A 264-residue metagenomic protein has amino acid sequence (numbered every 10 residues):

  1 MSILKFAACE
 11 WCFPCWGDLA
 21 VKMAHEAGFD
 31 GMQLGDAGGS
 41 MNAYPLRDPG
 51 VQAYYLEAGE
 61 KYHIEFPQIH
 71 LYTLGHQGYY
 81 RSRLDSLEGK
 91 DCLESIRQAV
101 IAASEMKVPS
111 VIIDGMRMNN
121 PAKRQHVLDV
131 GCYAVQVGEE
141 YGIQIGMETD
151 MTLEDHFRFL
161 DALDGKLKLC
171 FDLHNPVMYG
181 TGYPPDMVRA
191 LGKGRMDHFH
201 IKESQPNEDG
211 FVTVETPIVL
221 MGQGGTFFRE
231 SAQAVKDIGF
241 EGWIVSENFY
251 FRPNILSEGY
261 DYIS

Functional and structural regions predicted by a protein language model:
L4-E10, M32-L34, F66-L71, V111-I113 (+4 more regions): Hydrophobic faces of well-ordered beta-strands that scaffold small-molecule active sites in alpha/beta enzyme cores
C12-P14, D36-G38, Y72-G75, G115-N119 (+4 more regions): Active-site-proximal loop/turn and secondary-structure-junction residues that shape catalytic pockets, frequently
F13-A24, E88-A102, G180-R189: Short, acidic/polar
W16-G38, M106-K107: Catalytic domains of carbohydrate-active enzymes, especially glycoside hydrolases
M32, D129-G225: Acidic/histidine-rich catalytic cores of soluble enzymes
Q33-G59, G115-P121: Glycine-rich, proline-tolerant flexible connector loops at the mouths of alpha/beta enzymes
E60-Y62, H76-K168: Active-site acidic/histidine proton-transfer and metal-coordination neighborhood in alpha/beta enzyme cores
N254-S264: C-terminal helical cap(s) of enzyme catalytic domains, especially alpha/beta-barrels
